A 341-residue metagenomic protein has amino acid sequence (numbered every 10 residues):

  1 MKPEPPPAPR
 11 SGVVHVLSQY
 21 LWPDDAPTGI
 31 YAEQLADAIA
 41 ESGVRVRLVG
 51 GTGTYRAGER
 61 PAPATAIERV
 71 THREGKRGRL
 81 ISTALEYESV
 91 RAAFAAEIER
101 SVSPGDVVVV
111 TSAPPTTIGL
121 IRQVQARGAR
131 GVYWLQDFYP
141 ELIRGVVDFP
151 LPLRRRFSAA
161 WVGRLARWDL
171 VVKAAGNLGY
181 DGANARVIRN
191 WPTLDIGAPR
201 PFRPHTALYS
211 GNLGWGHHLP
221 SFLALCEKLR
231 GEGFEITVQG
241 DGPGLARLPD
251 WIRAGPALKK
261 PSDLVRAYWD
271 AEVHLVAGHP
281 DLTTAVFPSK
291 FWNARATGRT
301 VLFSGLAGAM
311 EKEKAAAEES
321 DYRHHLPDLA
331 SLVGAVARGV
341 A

Functional and structural regions predicted by a protein language model:
M1-P61, S103, A224-R230: N-terminal subdomain of nucleotide-sugar transferases
K2, A185-H205, H218, A246-R247 (+1 more regions): Acidic anion/phosphate-binding donor-loop and adjacent secondary structure in glycosyltransferase catalytic cores
T52, A174-N177, I188-W191: Carbohydrate-associated surface elements
Y87-F94, V107-R127, Y133-Q136, P140-E141: An aromatic- and histidine-rich active-site surface loop
I118-G119, A126, Y139, L151-V171: Membrane-proximal helix-turn-helix segments that form the acceptor-binding/catalytic region of lipid-linked
V172, P199-H217, L223-E227: Conserved donor-binding/catalytic core segment of Leloir-type glycosyltransferases
H217, K260-W269, H274-A296, L302-K312: Nucleotide-sugar-dependent
G240-A267: Nucleotide-activated donor-binding/catalytic signature segment of Leloir-type glycosyltransferases, i.e., the conserved
